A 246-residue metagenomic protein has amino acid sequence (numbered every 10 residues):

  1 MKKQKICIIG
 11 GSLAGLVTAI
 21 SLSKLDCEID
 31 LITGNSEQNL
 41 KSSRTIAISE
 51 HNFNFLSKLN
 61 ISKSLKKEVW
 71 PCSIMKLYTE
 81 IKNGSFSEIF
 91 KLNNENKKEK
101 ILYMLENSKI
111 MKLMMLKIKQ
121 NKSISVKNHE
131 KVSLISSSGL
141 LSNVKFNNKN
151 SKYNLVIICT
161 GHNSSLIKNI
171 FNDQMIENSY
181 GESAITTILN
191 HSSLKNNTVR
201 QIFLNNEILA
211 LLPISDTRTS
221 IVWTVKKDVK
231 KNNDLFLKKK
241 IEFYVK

Functional and structural regions predicted by a protein language model:
M1-A14: Beta1/beta-strand and adjacent pyrophosphate-binding region of the FAD-binding site in flavoprotein oxidoreductases
C7, E28-D30, K76, S125 (+1 more regions): A structural signal for isolated positions on well-ordered beta-strands in alpha/beta enzyme cores
C7-I9, I20-S43: Glycine-rich FAD pyrophosphate-binding loop
G10, T33, T79, L189 (+1 more regions): Short beta-strand/turn micro-motifs composed of small residues that flank or help shape donor/cofactor-binding pockets
A14, E37, N163: Conserved Rossmann-like nucleotide-cofactor binding loop
S42-T79: N-terminal FAD cofactor-binding segment of flavoenzymes
V69-I170, N178-E182: Conserved N-terminal helical subregion
T160-K246: Conserved FAD-binding catalytic core of PHBH/FMO-like flavoproteins
